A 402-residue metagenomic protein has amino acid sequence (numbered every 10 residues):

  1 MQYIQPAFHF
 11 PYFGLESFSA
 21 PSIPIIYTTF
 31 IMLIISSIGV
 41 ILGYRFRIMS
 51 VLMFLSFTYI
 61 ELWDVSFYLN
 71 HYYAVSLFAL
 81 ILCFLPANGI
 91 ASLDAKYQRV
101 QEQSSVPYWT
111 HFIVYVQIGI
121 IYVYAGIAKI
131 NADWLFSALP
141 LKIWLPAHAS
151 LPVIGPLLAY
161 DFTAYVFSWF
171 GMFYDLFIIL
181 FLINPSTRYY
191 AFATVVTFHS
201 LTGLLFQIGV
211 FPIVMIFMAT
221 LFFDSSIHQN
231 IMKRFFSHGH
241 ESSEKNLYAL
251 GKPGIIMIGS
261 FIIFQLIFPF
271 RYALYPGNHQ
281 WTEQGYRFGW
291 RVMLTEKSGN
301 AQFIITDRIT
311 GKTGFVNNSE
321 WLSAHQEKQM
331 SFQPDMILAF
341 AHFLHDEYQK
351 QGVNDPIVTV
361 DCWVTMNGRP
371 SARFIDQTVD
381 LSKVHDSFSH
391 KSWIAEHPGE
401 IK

Functional and structural regions predicted by a protein language model:
M1-K402: Alpha-helical membrane-anchoring segments
